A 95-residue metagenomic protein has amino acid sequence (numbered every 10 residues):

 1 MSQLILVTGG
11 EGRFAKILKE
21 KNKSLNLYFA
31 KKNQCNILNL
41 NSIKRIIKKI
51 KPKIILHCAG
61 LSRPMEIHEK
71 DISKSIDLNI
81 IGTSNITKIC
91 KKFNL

Functional and structural regions predicted by a protein language model:
S2-K23: N-terminal Rossmann NAD(P)H-binding glycine-rich loop of SDR-like oxidoreductase domains
T8, A30, I55-A59: SDR active-site strand-loop-helix element
T8, S62, T83: Ser/Thr-centric signal marking residues that sit in or immediately flank functional binding/regulatory motifs
L18-K23, L27-A30, I50: Alpha-helix C-terminal capping segments
L25-R45: Adenosine-cofactor binding site in Rossmann-like domains, unifying the SAM/SAH pocket of S-adenosylmethionine-dependent
L40-L78, I89: NAD(P)H-binding glycine-rich loop region in Rossmannoid oxidoreductase-like domains and their noncatalytic homologs
S84-L95: Conserved Rossmann-fold NAD(P)-dependent oxidoreductase catalytic core, especially the SDR/UDP-sugar
